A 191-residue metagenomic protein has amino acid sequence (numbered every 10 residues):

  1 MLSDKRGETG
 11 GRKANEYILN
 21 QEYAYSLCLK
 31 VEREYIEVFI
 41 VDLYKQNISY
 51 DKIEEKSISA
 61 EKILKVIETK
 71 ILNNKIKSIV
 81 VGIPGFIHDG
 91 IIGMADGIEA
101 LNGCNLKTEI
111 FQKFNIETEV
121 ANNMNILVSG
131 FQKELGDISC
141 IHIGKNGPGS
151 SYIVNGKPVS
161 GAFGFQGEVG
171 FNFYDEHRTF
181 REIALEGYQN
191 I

Functional and structural regions predicted by a protein language model:
L2, G7-A24, T118-C140: Conserved phosphate-binding catalytic cores of ATP/NTP-utilizing and phosphoryl-transfer enzymes
S3-I18, N47-K62, F180-Q189: Charged, low-complexity, helix/coiled-coil-prone segments
D4, I67, I71, Q189-I191: Short, intrinsically disordered, charge-balanced linker/junction segments flanking boundaries in proteins
R12, G103, G161-A162: Alpha-helix N-cap/helix-start motif
K13-I48, S139-P158: Gly/Thr-rich phosphate-binding beta-strand-loop-beta motif of the actin/hexokinase/Hsp70
L27-S59, F163-H177: Short glycine-rich, Thr/Ser-proximal phosphate-binding strand/loop in the N-terminal lobe of ATP-dependent enzymes
K52-E68, L72-D137, D175-I183: Glycine-rich phosphate-binding loop and adjoining helix at the ATP-binding site of ATP-dependent phosphoryl-transfer
E119-I191: Glycine/GP-enriched mid-protein hinge/lid loop-to-helix segment characteristic of carbohydrate kinases
